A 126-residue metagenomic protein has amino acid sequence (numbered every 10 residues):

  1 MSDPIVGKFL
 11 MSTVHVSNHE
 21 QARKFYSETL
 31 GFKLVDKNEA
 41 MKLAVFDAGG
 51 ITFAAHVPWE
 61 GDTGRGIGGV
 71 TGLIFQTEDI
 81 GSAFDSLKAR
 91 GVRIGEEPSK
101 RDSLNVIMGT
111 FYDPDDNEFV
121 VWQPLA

Functional and structural regions predicted by a protein language model:
M1-I5, F84-A126: Vicinal oxygen chelate
M1-Q21, V70-L73, L125-A126: N-terminal beta-strand motif that seeds the catalytic metal site of vicinal oxygen chelate
L10, M41-K42, T71, A83 (+1 more regions): Residue-level marker for the onset of beta-strands and adjacent loop->beta junctions in well-ordered domains
A22-T29, L87, D116: Conserved active-site tyrosine of GNAT-family acetyltransferases
G31-K37, I94-P98: Short secondary-structure junctions
K33-G68, E118-P124: Conserved short beta-strand elements that form part of the metal-binding/catalytic scaffold of enzyme active sites
